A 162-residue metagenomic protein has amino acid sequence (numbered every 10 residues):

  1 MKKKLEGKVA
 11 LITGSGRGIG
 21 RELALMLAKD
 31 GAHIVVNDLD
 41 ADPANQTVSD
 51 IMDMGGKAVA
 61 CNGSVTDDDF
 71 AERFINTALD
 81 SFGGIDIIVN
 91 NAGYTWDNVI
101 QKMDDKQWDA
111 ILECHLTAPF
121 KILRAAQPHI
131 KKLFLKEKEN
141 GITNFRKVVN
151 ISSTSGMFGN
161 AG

Functional and structural regions predicted by a protein language model:
K3-V35: Canonical Rossmann dinucleotide-binding motif of NAD(H)/NADP(H)-dependent dehydrogenases/reductases, specifically
D30-Q46: Conserved glycine-rich Rossmann-like NAD(P)H-binding loop of the short-chain dehydrogenase/reductase
A41-D42, N62-R73, D105: The beta1-alpha1 cofactor-binding region of Rossmann-like NAD(H)/NADP(H)-dependent oxidoreductases
M54-K57, T77-I88, W96: A glycine-rich helix->loop->beta "capping" turn within Rossmann-like NAD(P)(H)-dependent oxidoreductase domains
V99-I100, D104-L112, F145: Substrate-binding pocket helix/loop in short-chain dehydrogenase/reductase
L123-R124: A short, exposed helix-loop element centered on a Lys and neighboring polar residues
K131, L135-G162: Catalytic loop of short-chain dehydrogenase/reductase
